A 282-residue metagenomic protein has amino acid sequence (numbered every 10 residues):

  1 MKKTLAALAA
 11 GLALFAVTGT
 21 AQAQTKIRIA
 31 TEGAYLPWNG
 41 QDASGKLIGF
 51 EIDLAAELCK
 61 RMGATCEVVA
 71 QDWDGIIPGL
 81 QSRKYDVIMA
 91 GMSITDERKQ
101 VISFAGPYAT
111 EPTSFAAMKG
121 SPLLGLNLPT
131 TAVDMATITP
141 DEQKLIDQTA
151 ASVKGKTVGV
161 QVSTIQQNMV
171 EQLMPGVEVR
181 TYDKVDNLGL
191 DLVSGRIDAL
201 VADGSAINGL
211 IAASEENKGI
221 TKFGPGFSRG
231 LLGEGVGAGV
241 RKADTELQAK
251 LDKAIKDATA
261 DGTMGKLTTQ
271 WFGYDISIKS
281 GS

Functional and structural regions predicted by a protein language model:
A9-A16: Bacterial N-terminal signal peptides
V17-A23: Sec/Tat signal peptide C-region and signal peptidase I cleavage site
A23-I94, Q100, Y274: Extracytoplasmic small-molecule ligand-binding "clamshell" domains of the periplasmic binding protein/Venus flytrap
G33, T110-S114, G204, N208-D252 (+1 more regions): Periplasmic-binding protein-like
I52, E67-P78, Q143-I146, R180-S194 (+1 more regions): Short helix-initiation/N-cap motifs at beta->coil->alpha
D53-M62, K119-D141, T157, R229-Y274: Extended ligand-binding regions for polar small-molecule ligands
A64, S93, Q100, F104-V158 (+1 more regions): A conserved helix-loop-strand patch within extracytoplasmic ligand-binding domains of the periplasmic binding
D74-P78, G91-Q100, N168-L173, D186 (+1 more regions): A ligand-binding cleft/hinge motif common to bilobed small-molecule-binding domains
